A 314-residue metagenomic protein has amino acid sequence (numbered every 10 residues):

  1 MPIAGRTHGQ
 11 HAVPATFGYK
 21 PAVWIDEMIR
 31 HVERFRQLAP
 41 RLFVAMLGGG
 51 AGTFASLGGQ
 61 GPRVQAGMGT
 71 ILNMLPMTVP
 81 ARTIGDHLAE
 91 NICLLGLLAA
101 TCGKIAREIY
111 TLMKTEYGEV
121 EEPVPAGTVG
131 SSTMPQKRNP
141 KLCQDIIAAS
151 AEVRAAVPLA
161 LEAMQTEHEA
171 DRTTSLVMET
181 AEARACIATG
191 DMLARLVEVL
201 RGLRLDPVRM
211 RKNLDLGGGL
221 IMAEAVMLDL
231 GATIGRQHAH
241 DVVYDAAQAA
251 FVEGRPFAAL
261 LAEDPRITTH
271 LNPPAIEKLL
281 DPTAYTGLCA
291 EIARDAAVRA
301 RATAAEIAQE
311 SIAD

Functional and structural regions predicted by a protein language model:
M1-T7, P76-M77: Short, flexible active-site-proximal loops enriched in glycine and acidic residues
H8-A12: Gly/Thr-rich phosphate-binding loop signature of adenosyl cofactor/nucleotide-binding cores
V13-T166: Internal glycine-rich alpha/beta core junctions
S132-D314: Catalytic-core signal marking the mid-to-C-terminal active-site face
